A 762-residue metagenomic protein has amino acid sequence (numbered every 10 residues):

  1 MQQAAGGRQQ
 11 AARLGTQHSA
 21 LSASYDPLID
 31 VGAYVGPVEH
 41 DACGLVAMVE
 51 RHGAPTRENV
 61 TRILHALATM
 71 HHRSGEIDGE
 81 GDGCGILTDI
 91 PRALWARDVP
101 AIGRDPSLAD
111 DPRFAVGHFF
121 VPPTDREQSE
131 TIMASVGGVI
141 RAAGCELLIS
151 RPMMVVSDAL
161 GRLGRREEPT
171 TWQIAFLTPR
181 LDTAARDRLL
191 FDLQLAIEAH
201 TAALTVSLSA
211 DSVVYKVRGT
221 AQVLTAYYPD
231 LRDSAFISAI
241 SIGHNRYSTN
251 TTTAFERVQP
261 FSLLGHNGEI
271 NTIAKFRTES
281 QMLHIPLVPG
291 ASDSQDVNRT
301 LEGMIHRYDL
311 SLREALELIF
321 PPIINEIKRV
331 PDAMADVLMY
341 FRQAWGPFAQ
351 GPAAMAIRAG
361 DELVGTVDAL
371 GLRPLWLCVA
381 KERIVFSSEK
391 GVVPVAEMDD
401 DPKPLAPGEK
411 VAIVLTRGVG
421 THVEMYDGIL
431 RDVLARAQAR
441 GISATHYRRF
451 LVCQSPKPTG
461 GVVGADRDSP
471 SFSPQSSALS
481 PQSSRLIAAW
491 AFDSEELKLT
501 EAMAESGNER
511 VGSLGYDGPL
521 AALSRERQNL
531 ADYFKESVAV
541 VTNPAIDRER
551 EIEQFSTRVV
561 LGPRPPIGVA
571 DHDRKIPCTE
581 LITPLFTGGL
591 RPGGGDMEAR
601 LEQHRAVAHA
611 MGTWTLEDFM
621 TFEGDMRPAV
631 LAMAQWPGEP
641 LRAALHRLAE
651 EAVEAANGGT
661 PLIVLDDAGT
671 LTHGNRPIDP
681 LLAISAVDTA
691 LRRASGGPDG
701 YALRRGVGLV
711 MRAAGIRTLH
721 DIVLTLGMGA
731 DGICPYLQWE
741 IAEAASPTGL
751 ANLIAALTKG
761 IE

Functional and structural regions predicted by a protein language model:
M1-A4, R8-A11, Q17-A20, Q475-S477: Short polybasic linear motifs
H18-D466, P470, S480-T583, T621 (+1 more regions): Conserved short alpha-helical segments that host acidic/polar catalytic motifs at enzyme active sites
D30-G36, L264, N271-T272, D296 (+4 more regions): Structured alpha-helical segments in the cores of large, soluble enzyme domains
R558-R647, E651-N657: Active-site cores of enzymes that catalyze phosphoryl transfer or operate on phosphate-rich substrates
A629, I663, V707-A713, I733-P735: Hydrophobic faces of well-ordered beta-strands that scaffold small-molecule active sites in alpha/beta enzyme cores
R676-G706, L757: Alpha-helix-loop-beta-strand connector modules within alpha/beta enzyme cores
I716-M728: Catalytic cores of alpha/beta
G727-S746: Glycine-rich phosphate-binding active-site loops on the catalytic face of alpha/beta enzymes
